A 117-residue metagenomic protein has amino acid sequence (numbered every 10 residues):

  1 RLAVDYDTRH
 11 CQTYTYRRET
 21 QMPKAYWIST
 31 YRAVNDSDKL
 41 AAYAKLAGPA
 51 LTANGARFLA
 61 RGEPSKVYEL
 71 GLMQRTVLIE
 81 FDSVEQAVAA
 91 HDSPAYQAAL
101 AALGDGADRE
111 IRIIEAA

Functional and structural regions predicted by a protein language model:
Y6-R75, F81-D92, E115-A117: Short S/T/G/P-rich N-terminal loop/turn motif that feeds into the first structured element of a domain
Q74-T76, R109-E110: Short hydrophobic/aromatic beta-strand or adjacent loop that forms the aromatic wall/cage of a ligand/substrate-binding
A87-R112: C-terminal structural segments of small proteins and small subunits
